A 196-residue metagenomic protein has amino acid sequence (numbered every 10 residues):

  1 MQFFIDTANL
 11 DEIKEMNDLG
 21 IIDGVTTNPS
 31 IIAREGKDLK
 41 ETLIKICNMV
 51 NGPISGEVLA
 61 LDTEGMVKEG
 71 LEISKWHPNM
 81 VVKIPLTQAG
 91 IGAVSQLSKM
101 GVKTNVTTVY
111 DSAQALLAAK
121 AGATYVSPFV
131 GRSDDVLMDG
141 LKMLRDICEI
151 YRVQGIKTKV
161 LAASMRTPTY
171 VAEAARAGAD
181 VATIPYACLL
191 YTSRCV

Functional and structural regions predicted by a protein language model:
D6, S55-L61, N79-T87, K103-Q114 (+2 more regions): Catalytic beta/alpha-barrel core
N9-I13, L19, I32-A33, K37-A89 (+1 more regions): Active-site beta->alpha loop and helix N-cap motifs at the rims of alpha/beta catalytic domains
M16, E69, A113-L117, T167-A179: Catalytic cores of alpha/beta
I21-G24, W76-N79, Q96-T104, K120-V126 (+1 more regions): Glycine-enriched alpha-helix->loop->beta-strand junction motifs that scaffold or abut catalytic
N28, V82, A118, A174: Conserved, mostly hydrophobic/aromatic
K45-N51, V94-M100, M143-K157: Alpha-helix-loop-beta-strand connector modules within alpha/beta enzyme cores
L141-A187: Active-site/ligand-binding-proximal alpha/beta "capping" segment
Y191-V196: Conserved small/polar residues in nucleotide/adenosyl-binding loops
